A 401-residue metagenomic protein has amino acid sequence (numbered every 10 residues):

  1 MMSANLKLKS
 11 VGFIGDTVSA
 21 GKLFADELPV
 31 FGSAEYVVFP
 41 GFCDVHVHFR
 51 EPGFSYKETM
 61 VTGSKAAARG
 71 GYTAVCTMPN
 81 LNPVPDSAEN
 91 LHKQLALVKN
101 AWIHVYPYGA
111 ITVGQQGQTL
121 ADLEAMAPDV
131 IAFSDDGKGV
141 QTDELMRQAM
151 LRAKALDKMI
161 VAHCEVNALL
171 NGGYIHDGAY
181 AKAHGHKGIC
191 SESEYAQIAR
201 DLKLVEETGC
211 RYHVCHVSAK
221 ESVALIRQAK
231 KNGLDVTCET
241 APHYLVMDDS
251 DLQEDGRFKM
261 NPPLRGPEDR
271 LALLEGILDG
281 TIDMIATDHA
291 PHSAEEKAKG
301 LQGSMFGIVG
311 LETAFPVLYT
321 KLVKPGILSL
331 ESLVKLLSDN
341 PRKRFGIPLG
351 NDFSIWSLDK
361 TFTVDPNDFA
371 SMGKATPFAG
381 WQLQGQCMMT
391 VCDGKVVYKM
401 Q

Functional and structural regions predicted by a protein language model:
M1-F31: N-terminal metal-binding scaffold of metallo-dependent hydrolase/deaminase domains
V11, E35, H46, A67 (+12 more regions): Divalent metal-coordination and catalytic microenvironments
Y36-V98: Metal-associated gating/positioning segment near the N- to mid-region
V45-E58, P79-L81, Y106-Q118, G137 (+1 more regions): Active-site mouth loops of central-metabolism enzymes
L95-I111: A glycine-rich helix N-cap at a beta->alpha junction
L120-I285: Histidine/acidic residue-rich metal-binding segments in metalloenzymes
A183-G209, L278-D279, D283-I285, A290-W356: His/Asp/Glu-enriched, well-ordered alpha-helical/loop segment that forms or immediately abuts the divalent-metal
G300-G303, N351-Q401: C-terminal cap of metal-dependent C-N hydrolases
